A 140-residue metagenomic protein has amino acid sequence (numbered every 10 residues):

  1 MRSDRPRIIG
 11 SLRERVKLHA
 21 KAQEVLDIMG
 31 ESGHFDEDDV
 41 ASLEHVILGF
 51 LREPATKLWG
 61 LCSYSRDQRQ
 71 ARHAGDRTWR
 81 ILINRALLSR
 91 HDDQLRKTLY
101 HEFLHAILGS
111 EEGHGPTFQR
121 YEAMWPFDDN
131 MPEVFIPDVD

Functional and structural regions predicted by a protein language model:
M1-K97, A106-D140: Active-site-proximal or metal-binding-adjacent scaffold patches in catalytic folds
E102: Walker B catalytic acidic pair
